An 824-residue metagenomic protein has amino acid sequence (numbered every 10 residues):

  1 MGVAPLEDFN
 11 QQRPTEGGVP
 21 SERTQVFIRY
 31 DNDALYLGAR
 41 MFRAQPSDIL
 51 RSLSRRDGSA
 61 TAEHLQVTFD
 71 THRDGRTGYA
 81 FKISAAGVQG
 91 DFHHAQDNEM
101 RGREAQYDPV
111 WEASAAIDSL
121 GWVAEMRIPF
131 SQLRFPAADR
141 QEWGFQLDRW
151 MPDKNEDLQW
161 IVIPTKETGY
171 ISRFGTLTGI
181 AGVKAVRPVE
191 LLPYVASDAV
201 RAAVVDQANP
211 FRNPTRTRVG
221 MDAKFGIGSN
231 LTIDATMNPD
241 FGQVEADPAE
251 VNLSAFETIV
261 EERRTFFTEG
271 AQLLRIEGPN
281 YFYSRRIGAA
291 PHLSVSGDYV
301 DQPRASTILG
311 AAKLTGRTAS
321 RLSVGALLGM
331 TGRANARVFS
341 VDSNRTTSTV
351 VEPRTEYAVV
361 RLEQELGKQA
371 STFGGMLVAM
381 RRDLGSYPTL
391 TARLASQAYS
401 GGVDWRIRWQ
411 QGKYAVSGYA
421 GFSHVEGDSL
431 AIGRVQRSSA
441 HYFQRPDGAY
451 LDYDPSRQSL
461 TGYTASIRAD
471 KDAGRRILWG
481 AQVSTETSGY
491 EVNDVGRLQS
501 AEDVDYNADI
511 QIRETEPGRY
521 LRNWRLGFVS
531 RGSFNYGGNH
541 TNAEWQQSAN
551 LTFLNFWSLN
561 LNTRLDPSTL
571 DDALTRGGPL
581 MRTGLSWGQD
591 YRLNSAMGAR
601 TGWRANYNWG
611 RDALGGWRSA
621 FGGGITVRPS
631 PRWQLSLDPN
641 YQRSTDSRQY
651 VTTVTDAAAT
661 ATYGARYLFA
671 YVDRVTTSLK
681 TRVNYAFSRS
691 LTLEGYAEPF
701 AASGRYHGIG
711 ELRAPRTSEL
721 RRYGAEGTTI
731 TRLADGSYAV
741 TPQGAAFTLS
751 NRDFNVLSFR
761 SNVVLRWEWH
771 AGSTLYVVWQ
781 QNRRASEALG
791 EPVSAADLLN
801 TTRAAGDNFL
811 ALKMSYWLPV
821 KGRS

Functional and structural regions predicted by a protein language model:
M1-E365, S371-G375, L384-Y387, A804: Structural preference for beta-rich elements and adjacent junctions enriched in aromatics
G18-P20, S59, R304, A395 (+3 more regions): A generic structural micro-feature
V26-I28, L37-A39, L65-F69, F81-I83 (+26 more regions): Generic structural hydrophobic/aromatic packing signal, biased to beta-strands
D33, R43, G75, L120 (+13 more regions): Short coil turns and loop connectors of transmembrane beta-barrels in diderm outer membranes and organellar homologs
F42-R43, H72-D74, W150-P152, A196-V200 (+15 more regions): Short, glycine-/Ser/Thr-/acidic-enriched flexible segments
A185-D234, V360-L451, D509, E516 (+4 more regions): Surface-exposed extracellular loop regions of Gram-negative outer-membrane beta-barrel proteins
P210-F211, S254, Q302, T346-P353 (+6 more regions): Alpha-helix capping and helix-loop boundary segments enriched in small/acidic/polar residues
T307, T315, A415-S417, G421-S824: Exposed, low-structure sequence patches enriched in small/polar residues
